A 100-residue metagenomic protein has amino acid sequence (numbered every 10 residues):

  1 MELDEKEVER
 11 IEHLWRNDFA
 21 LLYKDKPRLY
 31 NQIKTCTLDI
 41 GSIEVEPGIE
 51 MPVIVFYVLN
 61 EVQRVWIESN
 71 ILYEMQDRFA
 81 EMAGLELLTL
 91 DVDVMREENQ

Functional and structural regions predicted by a protein language model:
M1-Q100: Polybasic interaction patches
